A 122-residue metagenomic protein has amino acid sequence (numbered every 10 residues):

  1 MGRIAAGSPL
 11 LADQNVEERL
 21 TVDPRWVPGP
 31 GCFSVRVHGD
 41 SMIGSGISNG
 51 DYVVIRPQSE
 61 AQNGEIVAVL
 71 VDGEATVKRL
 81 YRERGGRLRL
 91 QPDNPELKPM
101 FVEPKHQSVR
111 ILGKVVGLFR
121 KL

Functional and structural regions predicted by a protein language model:
M1-S48, N63, E74-A75, R82-R87 (+3 more regions): Short, positionally conserved secondary-structure boundary motifs
S34, V54-I55, A68: Hydrophobic beta-strand signal
N49-P57: Conserved PDZ fold ligand-binding element
P57, N63-I66: Structured functional modules or segments
A75-K78, L97-K98: Histidine-centered metal-chelating micro-motifs
R79-L80, P92: Residue-level recognition of conserved beta-strand positions in structured domain cores
L88-P95: Catalytic Cys-His active-site segments of thiol-dependent hydrolases/isopeptidases
P95-V102, H106: Flexible, small-/acidic-enriched active-site or ligand-binding loops
